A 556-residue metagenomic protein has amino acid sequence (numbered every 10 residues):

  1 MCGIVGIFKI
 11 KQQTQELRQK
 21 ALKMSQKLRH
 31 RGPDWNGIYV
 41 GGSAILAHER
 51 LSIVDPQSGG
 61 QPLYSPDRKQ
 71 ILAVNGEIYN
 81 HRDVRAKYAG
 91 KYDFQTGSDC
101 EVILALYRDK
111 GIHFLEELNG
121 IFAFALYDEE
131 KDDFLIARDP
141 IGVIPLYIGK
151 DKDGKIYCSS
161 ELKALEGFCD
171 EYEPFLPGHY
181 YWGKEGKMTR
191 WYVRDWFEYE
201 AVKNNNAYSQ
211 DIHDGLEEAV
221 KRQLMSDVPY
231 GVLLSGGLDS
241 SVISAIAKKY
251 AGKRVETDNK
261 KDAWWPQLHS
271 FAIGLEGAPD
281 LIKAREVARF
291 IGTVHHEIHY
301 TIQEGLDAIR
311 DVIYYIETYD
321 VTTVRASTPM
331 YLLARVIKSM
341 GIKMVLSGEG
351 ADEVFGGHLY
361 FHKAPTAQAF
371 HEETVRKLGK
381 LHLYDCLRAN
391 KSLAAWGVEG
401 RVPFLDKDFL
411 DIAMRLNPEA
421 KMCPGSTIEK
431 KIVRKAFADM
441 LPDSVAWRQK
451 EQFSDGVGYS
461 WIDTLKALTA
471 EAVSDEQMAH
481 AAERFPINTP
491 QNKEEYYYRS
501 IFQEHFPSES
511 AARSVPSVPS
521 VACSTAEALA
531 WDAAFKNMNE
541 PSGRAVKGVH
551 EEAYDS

Functional and structural regions predicted by a protein language model:
M1, S339-L346, E353, P365 (+1 more regions): Adenosyl-5′-phosphate
M1-T318: Cysteine-centered catalytic environments shared across enzyme families
L17, T96-D99, L118, N205-I212 (+10 more regions): Hydrophobic (often cysteine-bearing) scaffold residues that line and stabilize catalytic clefts of nucleotide/cofactor
L51, G350-E353: Short glycine-rich anion-binding loops that position phosphate/pyrophosphate groups of nucleotides and phosphorylated
D83, G356-H358: Short, solvent-exposed loop/turn and secondary-structure capping segments
L104-A105, S241-A245, Y331-R335, G356 (+1 more regions): Short, hydrophobic alpha-helix immediately C-terminal to the catalytic nucleophile
G236-G237, S347-G350: Glycine-rich beta-strand-to-loop/alpha-helix junction loops that act as flexible
E276-A334, Y360-A369, K391-S392, R415-C423 (+1 more regions): ATP-dependent adenylate-handling ligase core
